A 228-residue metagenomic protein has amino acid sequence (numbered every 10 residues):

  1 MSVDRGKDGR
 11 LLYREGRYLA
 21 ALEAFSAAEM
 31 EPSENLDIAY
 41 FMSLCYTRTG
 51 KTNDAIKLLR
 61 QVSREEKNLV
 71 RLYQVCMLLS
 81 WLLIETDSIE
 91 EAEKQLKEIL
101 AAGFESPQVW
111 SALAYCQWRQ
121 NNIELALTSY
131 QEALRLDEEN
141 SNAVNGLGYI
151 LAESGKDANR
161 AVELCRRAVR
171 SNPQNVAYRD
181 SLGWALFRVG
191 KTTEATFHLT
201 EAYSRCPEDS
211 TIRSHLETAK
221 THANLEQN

Functional and structural regions predicted by a protein language model:
D4, I38, R71-V75, V109 (+3 more regions): TPR alpha-solenoid repeat register
K7, F41, L78, A112 (+3 more regions): Canonical tetratricopeptide repeat
R10, L44, W81, Y115 (+3 more regions): Residue-level recognition of tetratricopeptide repeat
Y13, T47, I84, W118 (+2 more regions): Position-specific recognition of the canonical hydrophobic site in helix A of tetratricopeptide repeat
S26-M30, R64-K67, K97-A101, E132-R135 (+2 more regions): Conserved structural position within tetratricopeptide repeats
S33, K67-V70, F104, E138 (+2 more regions): Short coil turns that delineate tetratricopeptide repeat
